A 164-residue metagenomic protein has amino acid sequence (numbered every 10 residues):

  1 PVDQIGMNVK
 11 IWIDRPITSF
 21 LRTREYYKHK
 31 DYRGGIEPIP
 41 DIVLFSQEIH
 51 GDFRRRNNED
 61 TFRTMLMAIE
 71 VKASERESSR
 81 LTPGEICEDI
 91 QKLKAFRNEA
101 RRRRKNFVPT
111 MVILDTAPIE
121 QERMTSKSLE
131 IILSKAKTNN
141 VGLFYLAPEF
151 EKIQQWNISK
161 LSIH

Functional and structural regions predicted by a protein language model:
D3-F62: Active-site metal-binding core of divalent-cation-utilizing nuclease and nuclease-like domains
P38, I42, R55, S74 (+2 more regions): Predominantly extracellular/lumenal beta-strand repeat domains
I42-S46, R63-E77, L93: Conserved catalytic cores of phosphodiester-cleaving nucleases, focusing on short active-site segments
G51-R54, S74-Q91, Q121-T125: Active-site-adjacent loop/helix micro-motif of nuclease/hydrolase catalytic cores
T61-T64, R80-R101: An N-terminal amphipathic alpha-helical segment
R63, M67-I69, I90, V108 (+1 more regions): A domain-level signal for the structural core that forms small-molecule/cofactor-binding pockets and catalytic centers
R97-S128: Nucleic-acid nuclease catalytic cores
E120-H164: Non-catalytic C-terminal interaction segments of nucleic acid-processing enzymes
